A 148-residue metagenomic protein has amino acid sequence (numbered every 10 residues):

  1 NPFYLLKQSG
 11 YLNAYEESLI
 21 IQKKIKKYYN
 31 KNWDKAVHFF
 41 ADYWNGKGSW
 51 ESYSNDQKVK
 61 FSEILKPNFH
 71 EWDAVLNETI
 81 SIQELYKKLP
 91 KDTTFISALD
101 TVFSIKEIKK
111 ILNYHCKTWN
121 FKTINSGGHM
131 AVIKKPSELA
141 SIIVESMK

Functional and structural regions predicted by a protein language model:
N1-F3, N125-G128: Short beta-to-alpha linker loops that shape the active-site pocket of alpha/beta-hydrolase fold enzymes
N1-Y28: Flexible "cap/lid" loop of the alpha/beta hydrolase fold
Q22-A36, K134: Short helix-adjacent coil turns
N30-F69: Conserved alpha/beta-hydrolase catalytic His-Asp/Glu region
P67-L85, T101-V102: Active-site nucleophile elbow and catalytic-triad environment of alpha/beta-hydrolase enzymes
Q83-G127, I133: Conserved loop-alpha-helix segment in the C-terminal half of the alpha/beta-hydrolase fold that carries the catalytic
I133-E145: Post-His helix in hydrolase/transferase enzymes
